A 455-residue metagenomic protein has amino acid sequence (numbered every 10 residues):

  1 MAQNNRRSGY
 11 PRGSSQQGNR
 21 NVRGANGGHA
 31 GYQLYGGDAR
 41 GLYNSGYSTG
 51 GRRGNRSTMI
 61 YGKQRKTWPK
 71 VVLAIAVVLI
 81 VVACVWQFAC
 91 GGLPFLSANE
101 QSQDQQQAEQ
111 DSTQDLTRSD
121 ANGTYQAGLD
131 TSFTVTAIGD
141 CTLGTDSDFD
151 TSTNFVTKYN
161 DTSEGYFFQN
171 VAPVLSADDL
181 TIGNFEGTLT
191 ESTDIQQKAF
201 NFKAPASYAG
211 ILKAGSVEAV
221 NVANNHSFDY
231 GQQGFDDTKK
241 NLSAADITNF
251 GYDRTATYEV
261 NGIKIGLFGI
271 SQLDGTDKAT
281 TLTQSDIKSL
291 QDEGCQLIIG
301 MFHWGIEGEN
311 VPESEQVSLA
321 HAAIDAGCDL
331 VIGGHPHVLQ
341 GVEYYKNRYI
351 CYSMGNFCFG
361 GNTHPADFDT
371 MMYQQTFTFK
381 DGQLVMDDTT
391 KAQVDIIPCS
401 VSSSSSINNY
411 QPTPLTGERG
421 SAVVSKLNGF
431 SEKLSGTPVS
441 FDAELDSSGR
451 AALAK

Functional and structural regions predicted by a protein language model:
A2-Y10, Y32-Y35, G46, R53-R56 (+3 more regions): Acidic, metal/ion-coordinating pockets
S15-V22: Intrinsically disordered, low-complexity RNA-associated tracts
